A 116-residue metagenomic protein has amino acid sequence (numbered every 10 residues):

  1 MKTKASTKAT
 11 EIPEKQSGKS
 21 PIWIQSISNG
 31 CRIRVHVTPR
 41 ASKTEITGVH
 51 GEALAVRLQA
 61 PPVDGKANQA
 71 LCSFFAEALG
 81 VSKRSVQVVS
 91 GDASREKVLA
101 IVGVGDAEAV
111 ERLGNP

Functional and structural regions predicted by a protein language model:
M1-S73, A78-K83, Q87-D92, V98-P116: Contiguous, often N-terminal, cationic amphipathic patches that form binding interfaces
